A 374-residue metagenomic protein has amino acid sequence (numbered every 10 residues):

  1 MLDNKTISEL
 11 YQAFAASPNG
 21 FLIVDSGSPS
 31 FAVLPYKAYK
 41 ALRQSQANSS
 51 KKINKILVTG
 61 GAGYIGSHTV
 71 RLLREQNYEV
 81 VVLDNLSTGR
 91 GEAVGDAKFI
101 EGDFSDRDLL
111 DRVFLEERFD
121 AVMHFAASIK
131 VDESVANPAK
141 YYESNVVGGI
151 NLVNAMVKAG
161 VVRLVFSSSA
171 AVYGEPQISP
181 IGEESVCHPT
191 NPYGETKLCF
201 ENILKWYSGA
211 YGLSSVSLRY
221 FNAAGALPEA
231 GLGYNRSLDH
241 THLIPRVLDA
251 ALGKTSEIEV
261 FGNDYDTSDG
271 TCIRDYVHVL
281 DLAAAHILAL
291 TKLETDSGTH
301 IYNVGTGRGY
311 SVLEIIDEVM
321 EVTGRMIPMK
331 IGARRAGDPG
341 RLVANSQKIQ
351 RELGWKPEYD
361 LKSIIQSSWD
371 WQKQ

Functional and structural regions predicted by a protein language model:
L2-S17: The conserved cystathionine-beta-synthase
N4-I7, D106-R107, S128, E358: Structural motif corresponding to alpha-helix initiation and N-cap regions
G20-G27, V33: Cytosolic beta-strand hydrophobic patch enriched in CBS
L34-K52: Acidic, negatively charged sequence signal that fires either on conserved catalytic/metal-binding carboxylates
I53-A226: N-terminal Rossmann-like NAD(P)+-binding domain of SDR-like oxidoreductases, especially those catalyzing
G91, N222-L243, G253-R274: Short, flexible, glycine-rich and Lys/Arg-enriched loop motifs at helix boundaries that contact anionic partners
Y142, T190-L198, G233-P245, D275-Y276: Short-chain dehydrogenase/reductase
D249-Q374: C-terminal substrate-binding subdomain of Rossmann-fold SDR/epimerase-dehydratase oxidoreductases
